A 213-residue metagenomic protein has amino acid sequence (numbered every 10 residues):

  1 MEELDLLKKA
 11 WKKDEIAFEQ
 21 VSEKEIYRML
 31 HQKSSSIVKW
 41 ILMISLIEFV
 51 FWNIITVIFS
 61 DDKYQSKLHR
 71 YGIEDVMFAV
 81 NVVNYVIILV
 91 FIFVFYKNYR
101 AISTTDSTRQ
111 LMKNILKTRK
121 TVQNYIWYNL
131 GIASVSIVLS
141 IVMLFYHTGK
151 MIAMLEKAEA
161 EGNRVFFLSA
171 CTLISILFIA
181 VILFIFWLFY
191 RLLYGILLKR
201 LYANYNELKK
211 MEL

Functional and structural regions predicted by a protein language model:
M1-D14, A79-V94: Short, non-transmembrane cytosolic segments of multipass membrane proteins
M1-S34: Disordered, charged N-terminal biogenesis/targeting segments of membrane/secreted proteins
I41-E48, V83, Q123-M143: Hydrophobic alpha-helical membrane-insertion segments
I47-M77, E156-G162: Long, highly hydrophobic alpha-helical transmembrane signal-anchor segments
V80-I88, V165-W187: Hydrophobic alpha-helical transmembrane segments
Y99-A101, L188-E212: Cytosolic juxtamembrane helix at the C-terminal end of the final transmembrane segment
T105-V122: Short membrane-interface loop/juxtamembrane segments of multi-pass integral membrane proteins
I141-F167: Hydrophobic alpha-helical transmembrane segments and immediately flanking/interface helices in integral membrane
